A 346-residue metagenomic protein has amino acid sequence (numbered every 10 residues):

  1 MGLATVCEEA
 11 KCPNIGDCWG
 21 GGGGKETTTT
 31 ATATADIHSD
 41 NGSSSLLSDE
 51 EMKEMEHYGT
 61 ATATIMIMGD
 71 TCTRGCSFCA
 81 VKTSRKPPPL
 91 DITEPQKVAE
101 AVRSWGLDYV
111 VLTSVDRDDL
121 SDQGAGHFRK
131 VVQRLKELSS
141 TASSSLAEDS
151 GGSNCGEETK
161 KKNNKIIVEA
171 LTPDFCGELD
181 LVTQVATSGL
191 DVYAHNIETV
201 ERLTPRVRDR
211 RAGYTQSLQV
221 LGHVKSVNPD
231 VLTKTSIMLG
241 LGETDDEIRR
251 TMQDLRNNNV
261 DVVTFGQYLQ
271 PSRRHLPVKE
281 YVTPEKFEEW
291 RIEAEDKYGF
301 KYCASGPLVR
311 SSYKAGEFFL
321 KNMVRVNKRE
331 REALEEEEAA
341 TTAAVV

Functional and structural regions predicted by a protein language model:
M1-M55, G59-A61, G106, K130-K165 (+2 more regions): Auxiliary Fe-S-binding modules of radical SAM enzymes
V6-G20, M68-T83: Local cysteine-cluster metal-coordination motifs and their immediate loop/turn environment, predominantly Fe-S cluster
T62-I67, S77-A142, L146, K161-L181 (+3 more regions): Core AdoMet radical
C72, D116-D119, F175, G242 (+1 more regions): Short, glycine/serine-rich, charged loops/turns that create anion-binding and catalytic segments at active sites
